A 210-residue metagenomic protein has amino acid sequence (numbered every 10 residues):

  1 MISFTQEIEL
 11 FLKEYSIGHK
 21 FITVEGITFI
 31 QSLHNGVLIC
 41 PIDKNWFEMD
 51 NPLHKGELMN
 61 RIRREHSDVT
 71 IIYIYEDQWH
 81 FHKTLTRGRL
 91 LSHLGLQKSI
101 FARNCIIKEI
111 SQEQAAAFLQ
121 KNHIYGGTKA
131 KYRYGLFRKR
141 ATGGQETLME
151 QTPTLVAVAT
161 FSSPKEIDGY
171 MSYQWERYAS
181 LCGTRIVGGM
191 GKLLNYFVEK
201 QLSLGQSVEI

Functional and structural regions predicted by a protein language model:
M1-F21: Acidic-basic catalytic patches of nuclease active cores, encompassing PD-(D/E)XK and other metal-cofactor nuclease
T5, N51-M59, M190-Y196: Well-ordered, non-membrane alpha-helical segments in soluble/globular domains
V24-I42, R133-Y134: Short acidic loop-to-beta-strand element that houses the catalytic metal-binding Asp/Glu of nuclease active sites
H34-G56, P164: Short beta-strand-loop-alpha-helix junction that forms the active-site gateway of nucleic-acid-processing nucleases
K44-D50, Q78-H80, C182-G183: Short acidic, S/G/P-rich loop/turn micro-motifs used as interaction or catalytic elements
N51-H82: Catalytic cores of nucleic-acid endonucleases
L85, R89, L94-S207: A conserved beta-strand-loop-helix scaffold within acyl/acetyltransferase catalytic domains
I210: Conserved beta-strand-loop-alpha-helix junction that forms the acyl-donor binding cleft
